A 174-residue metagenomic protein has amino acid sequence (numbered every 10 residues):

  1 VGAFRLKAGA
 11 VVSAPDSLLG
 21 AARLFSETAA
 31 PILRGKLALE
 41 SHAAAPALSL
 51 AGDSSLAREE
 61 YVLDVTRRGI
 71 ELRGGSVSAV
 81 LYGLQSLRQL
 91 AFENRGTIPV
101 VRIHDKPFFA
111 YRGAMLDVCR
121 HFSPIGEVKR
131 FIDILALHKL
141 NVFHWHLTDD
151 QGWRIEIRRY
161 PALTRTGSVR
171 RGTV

Functional and structural regions predicted by a protein language model:
V1-R112: Contiguous, structured surface segment used for ligand recognition
L19, L81, F122-I125, R154: Loop/helix-junction capping segments adjacent to catalytic residues or to phosphate/diphosphate-binding pockets
L24, Q85, G126-E127, R158: Generic recognition of short, well-ordered alpha-helical segments
R58, G96-I98, D150, I155-R158: Residue-level signal for pocket-adjacent positions within structured domains
G74, R112-I125, T166-V174: The substrate-binding groove and active-site-proximal loops of carbohydrate-active enzymes, especially glycoside
R112, I132-D133, H144-H146, T164 (+1 more regions): Catalytic alpha/beta active-site cores
D117-D150, I157: A conserved hydrophobic secondary-structure block that centers on an alpha-helix together with its immediately flanking
Q151-V174: Aromatic- and acidic-residue-enriched carbohydrate-binding clefts of CAZyme catalytic domains
